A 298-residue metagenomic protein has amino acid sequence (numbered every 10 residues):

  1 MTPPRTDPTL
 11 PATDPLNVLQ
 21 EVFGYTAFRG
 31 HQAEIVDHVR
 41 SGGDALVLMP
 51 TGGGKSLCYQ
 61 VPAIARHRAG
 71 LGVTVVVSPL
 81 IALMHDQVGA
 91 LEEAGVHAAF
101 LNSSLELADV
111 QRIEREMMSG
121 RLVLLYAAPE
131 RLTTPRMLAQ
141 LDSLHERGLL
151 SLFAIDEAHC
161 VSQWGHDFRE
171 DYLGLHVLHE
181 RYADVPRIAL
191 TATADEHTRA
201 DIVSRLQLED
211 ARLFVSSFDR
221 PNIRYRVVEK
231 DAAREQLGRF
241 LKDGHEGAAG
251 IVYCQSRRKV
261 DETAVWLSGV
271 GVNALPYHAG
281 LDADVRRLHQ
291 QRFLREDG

Functional and structural regions predicted by a protein language model:
T2-R5: Interdomain "pre-motor" coupling segment immediately N-terminal to P-loop NTPase/helicase cores
T9, T13-V22, T26-G30, E34-S56 (+3 more regions): Helicase motor core with emphasis on the C-terminal RecA-like subdomain
L71: Acidic/His- and Gly-rich active-site-bordering loop/insert found across diverse amide/peptide-bond hydrolases
